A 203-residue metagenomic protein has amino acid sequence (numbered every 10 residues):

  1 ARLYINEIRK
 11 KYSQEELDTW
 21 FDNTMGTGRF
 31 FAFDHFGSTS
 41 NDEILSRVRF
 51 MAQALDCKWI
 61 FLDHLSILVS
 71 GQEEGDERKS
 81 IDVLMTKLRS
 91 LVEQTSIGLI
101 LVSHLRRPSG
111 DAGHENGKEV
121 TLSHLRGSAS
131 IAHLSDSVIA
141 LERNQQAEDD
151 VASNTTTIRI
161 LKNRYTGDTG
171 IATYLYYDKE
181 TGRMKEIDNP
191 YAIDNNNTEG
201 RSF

Functional and structural regions predicted by a protein language model:
R2-E7, Q14-T24, D42-I60, S90-T95 (+1 more regions): C-terminal regions of RecA-like/P-loop NTPase motor modules
M25-R29: Short, charged loop segments at secondary-structure junctions
F31-F33, I100, I139: Hydrophobic/aromatic beta-strand patches that form the interior of the parallel beta-sheet core in alpha/beta enzyme
F31-Q94: Phosphate-binding/switch loop-helix module in NTP-utilizing enzymes
I67, H104-R107: Signature of the SF2 helicase/ATPase Hel1-core->accessory helical subdomain module
I97, L101-H104: Conserved H-loop
